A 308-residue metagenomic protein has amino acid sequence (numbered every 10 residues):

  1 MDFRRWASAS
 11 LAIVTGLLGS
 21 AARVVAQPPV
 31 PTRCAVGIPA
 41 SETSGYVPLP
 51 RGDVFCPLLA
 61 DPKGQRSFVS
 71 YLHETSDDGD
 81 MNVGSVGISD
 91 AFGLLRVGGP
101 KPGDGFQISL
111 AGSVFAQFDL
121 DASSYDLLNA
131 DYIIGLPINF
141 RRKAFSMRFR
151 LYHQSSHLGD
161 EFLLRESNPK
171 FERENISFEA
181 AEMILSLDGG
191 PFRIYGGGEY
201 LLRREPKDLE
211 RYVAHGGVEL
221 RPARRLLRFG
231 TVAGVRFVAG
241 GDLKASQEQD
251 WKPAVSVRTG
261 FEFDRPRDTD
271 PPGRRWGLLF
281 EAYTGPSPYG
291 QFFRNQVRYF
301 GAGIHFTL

Functional and structural regions predicted by a protein language model:
M1-T43: Cleavable N-terminal export/targeting peptides
P28-N139, P169: Transmembrane beta-barrel domains of Gram-negative outer membranes and organellar outer membranes
P28-R33, I38, S44-V54, D250-L308: Predominantly the C-terminal beta-signal and adjacent terminal strand-loop region of outer-membrane beta-barrel
P29-V36, K101-G217, A282-P286, F293-Q296: Outer-membrane pore/translocation modules
F55-K63, L95-I108, D188-F192, P222-F237 (+1 more regions): Short loop/turn motifs that connect adjacent beta-strands in outer-membrane beta-barrel proteins
S67-V69, I108-G112, I138, F149-L151 (+6 more regions): Membrane-embedded beta-strand positions of outer-membrane beta-barrel proteins
D77-G84, A122-S124, R203-R211, L243-S256 (+2 more regions): Solvent-exposed loop/turn segments connecting transmembrane beta-strands in outer-membrane beta-barrel proteins
I88-L94, L136-R142, M183-L187, G216-P222 (+2 more regions): Residues on the lipid-exposed face of transmembrane beta-strands in outer-membrane beta-barrel proteins
